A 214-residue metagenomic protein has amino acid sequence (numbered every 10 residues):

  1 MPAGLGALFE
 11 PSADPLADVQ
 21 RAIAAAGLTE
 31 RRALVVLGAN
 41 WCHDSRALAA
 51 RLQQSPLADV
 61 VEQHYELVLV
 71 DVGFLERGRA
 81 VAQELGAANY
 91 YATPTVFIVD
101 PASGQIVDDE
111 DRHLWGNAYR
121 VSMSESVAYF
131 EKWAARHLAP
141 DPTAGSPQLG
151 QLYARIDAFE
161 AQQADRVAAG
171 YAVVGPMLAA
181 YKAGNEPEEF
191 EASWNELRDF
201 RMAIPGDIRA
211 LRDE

Functional and structural regions predicted by a protein language model:
M1-P11: Post-cleavage N-terminal segment of exported redox proteins
F9-L16, L37-A39, A50, Q54-R79: Thiol-based oxidoreductase modules, predominantly thioredoxin-like and allied folds used for disulfide exchange
A13-A33: A short beta-strand-turn-helix
G27-T29, D59-E62, A87-A92, P101: Extracellular/periplasmic catalytic domains that process cell-envelope and extracellular macromolecules
L28-C42, V96: Short active-site neighborhood of thiol/selenol oxidoreductases, capturing the structured segment around
S45-A49, R79, V107-D111: Short, solvent-exposed loop/turn and secondary-structure capping segments
Y90-P147: Non-catalytic, surface beta->alpha helical segment in thiol-disulfide oxidoreductase systems
Q151-E214: Oxidative protein folding and maturation machinery
